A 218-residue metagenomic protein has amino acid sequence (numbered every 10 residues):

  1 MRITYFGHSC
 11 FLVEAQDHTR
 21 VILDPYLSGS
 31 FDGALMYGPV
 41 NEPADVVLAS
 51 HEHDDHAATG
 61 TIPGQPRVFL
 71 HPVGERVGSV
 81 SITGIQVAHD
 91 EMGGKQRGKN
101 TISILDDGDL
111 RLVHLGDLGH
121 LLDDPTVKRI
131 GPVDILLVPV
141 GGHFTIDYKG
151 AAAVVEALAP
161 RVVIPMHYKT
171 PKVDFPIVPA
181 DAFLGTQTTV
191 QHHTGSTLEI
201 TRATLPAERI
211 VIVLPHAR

Functional and structural regions predicted by a protein language model:
M1-D17, L27-S28, V73-G74, G78-I85 (+2 more regions): Zn-dependent metallo-beta-lactamase
R2, H18-R20, D109-R111: Residues that mark the start of a beta-strand
T4, Q96-R97, L158, V162-R218: Binuclear metal-ion centers of metallo-dependent hydrolases, dominated by the metallo-beta-lactamase
L12-L48, E52-P72, T83-N100, L118-R129: Pre-active-site segment of Zn-dependent metallo-hydrolases
P25, H51, V140, M166-Y168: Short secondary-structure boundary segments
D45, D134, R161: Conserved acidic residues
T59-I85, A152-M166, T188-H192: P-loop/Walker A phosphate-binding loop and immediately adjacent motor/lid segment at beta-alpha junctions
E91-L158, F175: Active-site-proximal loop/helix segments of hydrolase catalytic cores
